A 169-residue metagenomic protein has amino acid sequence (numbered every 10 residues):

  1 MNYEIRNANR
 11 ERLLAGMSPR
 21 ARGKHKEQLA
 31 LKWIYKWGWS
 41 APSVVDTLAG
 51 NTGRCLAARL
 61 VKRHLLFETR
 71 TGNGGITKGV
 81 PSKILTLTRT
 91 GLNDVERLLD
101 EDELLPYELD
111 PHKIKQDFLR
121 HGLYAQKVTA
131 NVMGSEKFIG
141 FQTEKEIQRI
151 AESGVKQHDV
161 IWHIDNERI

Functional and structural regions predicted by a protein language model:
M1-H112: Nuclease-adjacent, charged terminal/linker segments that flank catalytic cores
G50, H121-K127: Short helix-loop-helix/strand-helix junction enriched in hydrophobic and basic residues
K115-R120, T129-I169: Active-site metal-binding core of divalent-cation-utilizing nuclease and nuclease-like domains
